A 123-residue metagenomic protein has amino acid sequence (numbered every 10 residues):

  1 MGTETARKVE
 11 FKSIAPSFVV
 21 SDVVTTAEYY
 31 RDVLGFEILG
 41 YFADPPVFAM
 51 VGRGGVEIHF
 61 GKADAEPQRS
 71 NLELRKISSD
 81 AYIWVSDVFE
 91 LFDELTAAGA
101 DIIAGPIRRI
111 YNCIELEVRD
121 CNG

Functional and structural regions predicted by a protein language model:
G2-S17, E37-R119: Vicinal oxygen chelate
V20-V24: Short acidic-aromatic low-complexity motifs
T26-R31, L95, G123: Conserved active-site tyrosine of GNAT-family acetyltransferases
